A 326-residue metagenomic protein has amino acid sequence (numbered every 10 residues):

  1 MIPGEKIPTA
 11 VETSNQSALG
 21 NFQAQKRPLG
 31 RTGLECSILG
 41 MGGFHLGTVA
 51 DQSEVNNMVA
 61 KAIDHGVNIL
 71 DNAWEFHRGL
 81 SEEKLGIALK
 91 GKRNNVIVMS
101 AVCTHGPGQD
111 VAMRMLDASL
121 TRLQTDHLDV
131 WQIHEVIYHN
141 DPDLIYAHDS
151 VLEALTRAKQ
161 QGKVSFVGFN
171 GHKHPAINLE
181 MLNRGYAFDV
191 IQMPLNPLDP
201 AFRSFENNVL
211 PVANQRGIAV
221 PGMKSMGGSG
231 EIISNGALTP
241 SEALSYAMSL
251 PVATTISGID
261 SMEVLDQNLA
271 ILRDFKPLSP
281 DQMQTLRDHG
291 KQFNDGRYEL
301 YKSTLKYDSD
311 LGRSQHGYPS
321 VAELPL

Functional and structural regions predicted by a protein language model:
I2-V96, A154: N-terminal binding-site loop/beta-alpha segment at the start of enzyme catalytic domains that lines or forms
Q25, E54-V59, S81-A88, M115-S119 (+5 more regions): A general structural detector for well-ordered alpha-helical segments in enzyme core domains, enriched
L29, M41, L70, L85 (+8 more regions): Conserved, mostly hydrophobic/aromatic
G40-G42, A73, M99-A101, W131-H134 (+4 more regions): A cross-family glycoside hydrolase active-site/sugar-binding cleft signature
G42-S53, S100-D110, H139-L144, I232-A237: Active-site mouth loops of central-metabolism enzymes
K61-I63, N68, I87, R184 (+2 more regions): Structured C-terminal cap/extension of enzyme domains
F76-H77, G91-M113, H134-I137: Structural motif corresponding to the early beta-alpha repeats
P107-P197, A201-S204, N208, N214-P221: Glycine/proline-rich, positively charged, aromatic-decorated active-site loop/lid region on the catalytic face
